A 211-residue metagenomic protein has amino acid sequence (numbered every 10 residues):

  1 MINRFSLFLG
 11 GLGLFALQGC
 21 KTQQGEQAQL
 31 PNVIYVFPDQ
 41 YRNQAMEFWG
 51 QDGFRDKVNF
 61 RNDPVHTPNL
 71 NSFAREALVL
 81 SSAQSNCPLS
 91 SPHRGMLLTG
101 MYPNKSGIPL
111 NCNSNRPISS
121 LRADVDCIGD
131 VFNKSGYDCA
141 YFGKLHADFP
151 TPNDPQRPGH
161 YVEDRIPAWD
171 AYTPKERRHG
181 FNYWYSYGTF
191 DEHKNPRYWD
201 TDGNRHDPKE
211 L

Functional and structural regions predicted by a protein language model:
I2-G13, C20-L211: Formylglycine-dependent sulfatase
